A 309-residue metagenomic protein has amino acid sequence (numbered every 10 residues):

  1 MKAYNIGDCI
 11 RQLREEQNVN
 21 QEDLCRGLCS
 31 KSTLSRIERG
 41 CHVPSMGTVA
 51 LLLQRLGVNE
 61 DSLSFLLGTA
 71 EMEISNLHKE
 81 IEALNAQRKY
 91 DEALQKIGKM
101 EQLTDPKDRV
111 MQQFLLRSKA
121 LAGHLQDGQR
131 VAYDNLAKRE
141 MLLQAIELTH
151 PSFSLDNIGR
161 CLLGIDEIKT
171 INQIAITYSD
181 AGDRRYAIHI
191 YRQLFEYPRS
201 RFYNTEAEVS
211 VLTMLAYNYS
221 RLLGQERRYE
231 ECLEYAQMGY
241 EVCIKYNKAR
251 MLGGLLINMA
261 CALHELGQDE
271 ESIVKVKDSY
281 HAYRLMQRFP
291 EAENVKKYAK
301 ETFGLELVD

Functional and structural regions predicted by a protein language model:
M1-E16: A short, Lys/Arg-rich alpha-helix, primarily the initiator
Q17-R36: Short alpha-helical DNA-recognition segment
C29, G68-T69, K107, L162 (+5 more regions): Structural signature of alpha-solenoid helical repeat scaffolds
G47-S62, E306: DNA major-groove recognition helix of helix-turn-helix/homeodomain DNA-binding modules
L84, G123, I171, Y178 (+4 more regions): Residue at a conserved register position within TPR or TPR-like alpha-solenoid repeats
I97-T104, E140-D156, R192-N204, A236-K248 (+1 more regions): Amphipathic alpha-helical segments of tetratricopeptide repeats
